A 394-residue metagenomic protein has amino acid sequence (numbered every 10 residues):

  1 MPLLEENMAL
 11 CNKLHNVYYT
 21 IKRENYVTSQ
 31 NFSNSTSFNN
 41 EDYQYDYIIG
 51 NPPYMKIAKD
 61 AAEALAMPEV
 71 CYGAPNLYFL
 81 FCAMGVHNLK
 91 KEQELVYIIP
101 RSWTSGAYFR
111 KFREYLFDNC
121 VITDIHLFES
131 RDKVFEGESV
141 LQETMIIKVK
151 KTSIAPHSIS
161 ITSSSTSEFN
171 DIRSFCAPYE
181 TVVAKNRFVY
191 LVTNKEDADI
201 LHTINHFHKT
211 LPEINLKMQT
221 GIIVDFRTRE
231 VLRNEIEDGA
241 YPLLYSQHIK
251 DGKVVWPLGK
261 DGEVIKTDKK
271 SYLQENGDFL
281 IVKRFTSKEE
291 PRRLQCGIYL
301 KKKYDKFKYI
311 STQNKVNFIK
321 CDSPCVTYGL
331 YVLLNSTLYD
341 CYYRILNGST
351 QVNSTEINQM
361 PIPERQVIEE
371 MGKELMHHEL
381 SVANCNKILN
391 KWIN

Functional and structural regions predicted by a protein language model:
M1, I21-F207: Signature of N6-adenine DNA methyltransferases within the class I
M1-L14, R23-E24: SAM cofactor-binding core of SAM-dependent methyltransferases, primarily the Rossmann-like beta-alpha-beta module
M8-A9, F32-S37, C82-M84, K266-D268 (+1 more regions): A generic local structural motif
L10-C11, T36-N39, F135-G137, K269-S271 (+2 more regions): Short, flexible, glycine/charge-rich loop motifs used to bind or transfer phosphoryl groups or to couple energy/partner
N12-K13, N39, L232-E235: Short boundary motifs at domain starts and secondary-structure transition points
N16, D42, A74-N76, S139-Q142 (+3 more regions): A generic fold-level signal
Y18, H126-S130, R344-T350: A generic structural motif
D199-I393: Polybasic, glycine- and aromatic-enriched phosphate-binding surface used to engage nucleic acids
